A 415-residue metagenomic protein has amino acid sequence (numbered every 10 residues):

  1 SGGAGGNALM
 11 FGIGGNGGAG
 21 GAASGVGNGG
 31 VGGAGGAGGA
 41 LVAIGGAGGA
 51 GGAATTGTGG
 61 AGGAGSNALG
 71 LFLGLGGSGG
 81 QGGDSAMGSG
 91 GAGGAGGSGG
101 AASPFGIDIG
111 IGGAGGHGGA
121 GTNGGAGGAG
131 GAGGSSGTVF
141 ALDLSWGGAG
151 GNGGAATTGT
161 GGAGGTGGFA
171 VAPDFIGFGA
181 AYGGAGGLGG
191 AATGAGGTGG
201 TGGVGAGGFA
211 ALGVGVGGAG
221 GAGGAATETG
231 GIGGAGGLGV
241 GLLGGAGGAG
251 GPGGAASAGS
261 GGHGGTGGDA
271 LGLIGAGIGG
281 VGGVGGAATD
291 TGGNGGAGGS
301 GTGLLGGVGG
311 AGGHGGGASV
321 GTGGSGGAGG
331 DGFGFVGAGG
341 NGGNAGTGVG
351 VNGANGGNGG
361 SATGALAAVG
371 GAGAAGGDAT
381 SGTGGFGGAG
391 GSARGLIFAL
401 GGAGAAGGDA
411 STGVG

Functional and structural regions predicted by a protein language model:
S1-G415: Glycine-centric low-complexity repeats
